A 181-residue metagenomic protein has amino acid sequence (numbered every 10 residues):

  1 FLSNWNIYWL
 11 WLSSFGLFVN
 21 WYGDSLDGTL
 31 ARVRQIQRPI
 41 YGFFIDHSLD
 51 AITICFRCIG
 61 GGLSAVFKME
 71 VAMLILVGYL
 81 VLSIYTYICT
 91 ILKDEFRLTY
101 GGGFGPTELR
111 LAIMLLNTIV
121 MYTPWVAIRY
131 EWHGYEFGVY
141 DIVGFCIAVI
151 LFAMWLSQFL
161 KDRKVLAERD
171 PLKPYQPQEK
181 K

Functional and structural regions predicted by a protein language model:
F1-R38: A glycine-rich, hydrophobic loop/mini-helix early in the fold
F1-S14, F56, G60-K181: Hydrophobic alpha-helical transmembrane segments
F15, Y22, L26, S48 (+3 more regions): Residues within alpha-helical transmembrane segments of multi-pass membrane proteins, especially transporters, ion
W21-D24, F43, H47-D50, G102 (+2 more regions): Hydrophobic transmembrane-helix microenvironments that flank and shape a buried ionizable site
G23, D27-L30, L49-T53, E108-I113 (+1 more regions): Hydrophobic side chains within alpha-helical segments
G28-E70: Basic, amphipathic juxtamembrane/active-site segments that coordinate anionic phosphate or diphosphate groups
